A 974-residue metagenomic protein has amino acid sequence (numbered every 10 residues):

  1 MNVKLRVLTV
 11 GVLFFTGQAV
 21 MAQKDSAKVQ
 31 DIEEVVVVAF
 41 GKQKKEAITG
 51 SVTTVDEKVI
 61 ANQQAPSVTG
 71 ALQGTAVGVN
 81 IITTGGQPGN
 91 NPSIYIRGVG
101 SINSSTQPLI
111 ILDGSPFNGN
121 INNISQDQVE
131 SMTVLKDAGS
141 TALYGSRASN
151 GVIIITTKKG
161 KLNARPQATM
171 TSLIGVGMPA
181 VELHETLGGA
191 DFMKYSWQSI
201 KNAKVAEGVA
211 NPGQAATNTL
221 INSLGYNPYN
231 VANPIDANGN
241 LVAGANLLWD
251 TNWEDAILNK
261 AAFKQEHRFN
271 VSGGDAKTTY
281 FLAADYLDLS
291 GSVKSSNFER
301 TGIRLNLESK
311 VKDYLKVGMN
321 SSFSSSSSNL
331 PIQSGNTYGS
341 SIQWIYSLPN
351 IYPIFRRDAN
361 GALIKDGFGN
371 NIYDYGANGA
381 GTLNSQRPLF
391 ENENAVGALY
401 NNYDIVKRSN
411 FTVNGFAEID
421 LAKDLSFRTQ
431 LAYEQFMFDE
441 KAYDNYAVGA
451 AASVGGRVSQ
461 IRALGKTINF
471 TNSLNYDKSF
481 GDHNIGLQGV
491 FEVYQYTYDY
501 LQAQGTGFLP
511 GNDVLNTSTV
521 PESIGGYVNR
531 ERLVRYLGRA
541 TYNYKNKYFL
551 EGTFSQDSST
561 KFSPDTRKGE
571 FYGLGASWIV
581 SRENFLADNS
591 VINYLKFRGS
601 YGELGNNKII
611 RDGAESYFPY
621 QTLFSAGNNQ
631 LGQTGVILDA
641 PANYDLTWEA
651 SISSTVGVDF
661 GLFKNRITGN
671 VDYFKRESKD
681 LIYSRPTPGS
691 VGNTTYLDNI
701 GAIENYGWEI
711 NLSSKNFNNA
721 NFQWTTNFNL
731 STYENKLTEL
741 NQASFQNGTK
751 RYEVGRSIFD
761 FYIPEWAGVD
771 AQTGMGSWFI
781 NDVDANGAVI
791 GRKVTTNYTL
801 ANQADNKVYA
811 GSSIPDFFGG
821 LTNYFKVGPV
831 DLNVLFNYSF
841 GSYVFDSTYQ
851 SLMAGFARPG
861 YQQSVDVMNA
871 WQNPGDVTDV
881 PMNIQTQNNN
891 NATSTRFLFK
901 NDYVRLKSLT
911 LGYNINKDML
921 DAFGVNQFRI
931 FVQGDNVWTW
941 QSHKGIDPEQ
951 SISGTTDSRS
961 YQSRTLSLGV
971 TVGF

Functional and structural regions predicted by a protein language model:
M1-R304, E308-K312, K316-G318, S322-S324 (+9 more regions): Short, small/polar-rich motifs associated with maturation and membrane association, primarily at protein termini
K28, E33-E34, I60-Q63, T106-Q107 (+10 more regions): Extracellular/periplasmic, surface-exposed regions of secreted and cell-surface proteins
T69-Q73, L697-E704, F745-I763, A810-L821 (+2 more regions): C-terminal extracellular loops and terminal segments of Gram-negative outer membrane beta-barrel proteins
T169-A245, Q333, D698, F717-S813: Conserved small-residue
E207-T251, K264-E266, T337-G397, Y403: Acidic, glycine-rich flexible loop segments
N240-G244, A451, S559, S839-R929 (+1 more regions): Extracytoplasmic gating/loop element in the C-terminal half of outer-membrane beta-barrel translocons and assembly
S812-F845: Glycine-rich, aromatic-lined ligand/substrate-binding cores of catalytic and carbohydrate-binding domains
